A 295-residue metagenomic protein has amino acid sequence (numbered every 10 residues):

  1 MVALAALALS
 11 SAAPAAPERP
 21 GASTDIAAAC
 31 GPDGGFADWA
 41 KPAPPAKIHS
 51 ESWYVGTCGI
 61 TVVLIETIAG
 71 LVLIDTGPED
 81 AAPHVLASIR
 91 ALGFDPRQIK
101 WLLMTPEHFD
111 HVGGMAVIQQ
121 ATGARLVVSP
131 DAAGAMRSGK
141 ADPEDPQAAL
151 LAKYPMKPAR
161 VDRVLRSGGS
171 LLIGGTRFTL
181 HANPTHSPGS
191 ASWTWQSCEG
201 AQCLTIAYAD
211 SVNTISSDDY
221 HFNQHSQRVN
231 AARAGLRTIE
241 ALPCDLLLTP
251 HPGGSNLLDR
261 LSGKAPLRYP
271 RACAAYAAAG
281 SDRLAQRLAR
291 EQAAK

Functional and structural regions predicted by a protein language model:
M1-S10: Bacterial N-terminal signal peptides
A16-P44, R283-A294: N-terminal pre-domain segments of enzymes
A27-C30, G34-A43, T76-D80, S138-A152 (+1 more regions): Acidic/histidine-rich helix-loop elements that form or flank divalent-metal/phosphate-binding sites at the catalytic
D38-L92, P96, S192-T214: Conserved beta-strand hairpin/beta-sheet module of binuclear metal-dependent hydrolase folds, prominently
E51, I65, D75, V85 (+7 more regions): Divalent metal-coordination and catalytic microenvironments
S52, D80-P83, R90-S170: Active-site HxH/HxHxD metal-binding segment of metal-dependent hydrolases
L71, P78-D80, R160, S170-L172 (+2 more regions): Metallo-beta-lactamase
N256-K295: Binuclear metal-ion centers of metallo-dependent hydrolases, dominated by the metallo-beta-lactamase
